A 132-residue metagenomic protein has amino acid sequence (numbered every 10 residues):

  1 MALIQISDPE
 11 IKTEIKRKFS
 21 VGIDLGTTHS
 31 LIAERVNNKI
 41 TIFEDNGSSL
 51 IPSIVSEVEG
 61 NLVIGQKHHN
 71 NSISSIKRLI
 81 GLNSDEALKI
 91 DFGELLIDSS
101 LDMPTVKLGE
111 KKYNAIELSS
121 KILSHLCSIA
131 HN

Functional and structural regions predicted by a protein language model:
M1-P52, E59-N61, K67-N132: N-terminal phosphate-binding loop and flanking beta/alpha elements of the actin-like ATPase fold
